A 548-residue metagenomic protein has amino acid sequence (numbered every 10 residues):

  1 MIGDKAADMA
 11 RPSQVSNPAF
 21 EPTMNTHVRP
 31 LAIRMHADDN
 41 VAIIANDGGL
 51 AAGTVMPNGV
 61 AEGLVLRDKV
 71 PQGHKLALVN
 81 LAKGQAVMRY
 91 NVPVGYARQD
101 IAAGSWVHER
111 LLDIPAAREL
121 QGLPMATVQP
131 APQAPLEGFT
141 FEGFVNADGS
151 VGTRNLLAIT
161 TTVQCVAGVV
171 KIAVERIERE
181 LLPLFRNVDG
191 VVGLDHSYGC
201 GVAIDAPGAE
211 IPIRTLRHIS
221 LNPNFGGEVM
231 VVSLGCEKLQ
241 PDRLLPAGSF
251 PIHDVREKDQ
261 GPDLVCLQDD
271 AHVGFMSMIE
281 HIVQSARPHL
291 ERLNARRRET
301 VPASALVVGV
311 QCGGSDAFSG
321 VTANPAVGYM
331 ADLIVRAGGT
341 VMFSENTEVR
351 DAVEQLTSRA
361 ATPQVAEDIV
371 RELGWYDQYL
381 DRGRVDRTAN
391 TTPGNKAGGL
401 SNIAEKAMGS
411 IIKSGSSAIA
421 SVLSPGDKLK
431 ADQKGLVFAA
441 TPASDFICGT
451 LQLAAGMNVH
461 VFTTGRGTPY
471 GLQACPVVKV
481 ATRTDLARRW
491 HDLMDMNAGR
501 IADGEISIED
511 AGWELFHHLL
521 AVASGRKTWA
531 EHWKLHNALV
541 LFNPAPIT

Functional and structural regions predicted by a protein language model:
M1-T23: N-terminal amphipathic/basic-hydrophobic helices that include classical n-h-c signal peptides and signal-anchor
F20-V459, T463, T468, L472-T548: Metallocofactor- and cofactor-centric catalytic cores in central/energy metabolism, strongly enriched
